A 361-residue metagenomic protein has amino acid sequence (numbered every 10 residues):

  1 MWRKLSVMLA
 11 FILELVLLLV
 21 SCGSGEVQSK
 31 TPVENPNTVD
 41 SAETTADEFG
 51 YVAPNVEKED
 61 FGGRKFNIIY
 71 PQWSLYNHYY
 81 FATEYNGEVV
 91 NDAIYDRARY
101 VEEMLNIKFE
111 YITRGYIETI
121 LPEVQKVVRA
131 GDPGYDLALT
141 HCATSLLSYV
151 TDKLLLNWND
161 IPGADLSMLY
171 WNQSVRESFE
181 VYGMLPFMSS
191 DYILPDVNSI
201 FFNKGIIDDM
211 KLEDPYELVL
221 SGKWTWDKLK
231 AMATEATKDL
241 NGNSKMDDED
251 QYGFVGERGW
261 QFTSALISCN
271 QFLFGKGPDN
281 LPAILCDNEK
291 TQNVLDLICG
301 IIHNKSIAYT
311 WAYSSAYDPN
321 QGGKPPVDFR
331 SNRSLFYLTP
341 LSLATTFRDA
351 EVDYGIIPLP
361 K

Functional and structural regions predicted by a protein language model:
L18-S21: C-terminal motif of bacterial Sec signal peptides marking the signal peptidase cleavage site
G23-E26: Bacterial signal peptide processing site
D47-F66, G115-E118, C142-S199: Hinge/lid segment of periplasmic solute-binding proteins
G62-N91, I107-I112, D136-L137, F254: Short, well-ordered beta-strand elements
I69-S74, D132-A138, C142, S178-I200 (+2 more regions): Extracytoplasmic/periplasmic solute-binding protein
I120-L137, L146-D152, K230-E235, D318-L335: Short helices/loops that flank or line small-molecule/ion binding pockets
K230-A233, S264-D318: Glycine-centered hinge/linker elements that transmit conformational signals in sensory and ligand-binding systems
F347-K361: Extracytoplasmic/periplasmic substrate-recognition and gating elements
